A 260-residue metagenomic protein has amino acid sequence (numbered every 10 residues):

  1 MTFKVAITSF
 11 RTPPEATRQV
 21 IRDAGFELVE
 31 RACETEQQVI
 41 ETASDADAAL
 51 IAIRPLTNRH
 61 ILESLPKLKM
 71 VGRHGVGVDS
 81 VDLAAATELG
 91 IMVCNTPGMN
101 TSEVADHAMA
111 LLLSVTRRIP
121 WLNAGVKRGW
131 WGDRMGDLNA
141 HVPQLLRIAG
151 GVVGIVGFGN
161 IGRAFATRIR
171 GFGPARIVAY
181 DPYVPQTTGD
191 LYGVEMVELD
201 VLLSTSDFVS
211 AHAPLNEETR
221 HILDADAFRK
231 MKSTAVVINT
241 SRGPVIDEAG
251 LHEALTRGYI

Functional and structural regions predicted by a protein language model:
M1-A46: N-terminal glycine-/charge-rich "phosphate-binding" loop or analogous flexible N-terminal tail
R31-A32, A52, H74-G75, I91-S102 (+2 more regions): Short beta->alpha connector loops at strand-helix junctions that form conserved, small/polar/Pro-enriched
A46, L65, T205-S206, T234: An anion/phosphate-binding loop that grips the pyrophosphate of nucleotide cofactors and donors
R54, V76, D207, H212-L215 (+1 more regions): Short glycine-/small-residue-rich Rossmann-like dinucleotide-binding loops
L89, P97-V152, A164-T167, F172: Phosphate-binding beta-alpha-beta segment of Rossmann-like dinucleotide-binding domains, i.e., the NAD(P)
L89, V93-C94, A225, R229 (+1 more regions): Rossmann-like dinucleotide-binding domain for NAD(H)/NADP(H)
N139-S233: Rossmann-like dinucleotide/phosphate-binding beta-alpha-beta segment
